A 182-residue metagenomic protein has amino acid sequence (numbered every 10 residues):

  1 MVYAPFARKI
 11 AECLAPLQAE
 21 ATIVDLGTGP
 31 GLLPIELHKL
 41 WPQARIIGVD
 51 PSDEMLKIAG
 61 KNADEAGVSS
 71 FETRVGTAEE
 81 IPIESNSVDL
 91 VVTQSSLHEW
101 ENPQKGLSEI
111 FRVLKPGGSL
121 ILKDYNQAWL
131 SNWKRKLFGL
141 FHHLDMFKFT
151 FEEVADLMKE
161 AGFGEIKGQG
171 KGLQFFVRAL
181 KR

Functional and structural regions predicted by a protein language model:
M1-Y3, I121-R178: C-terminal alpha-helical "lid/dimerization" subdomain adjacent to the S-adenosyl-L-methionine
V2-A21: Conserved alpha-helix/loop element of class I SAM-dependent methyltransferases that forms part of the SAM/SAH-binding
T22, G118-S119: Short glycine-centered segments of the SAM/dcSAM-binding site in methyltransferase folds
V24-L26, P30-E80: Class I SAM-dependent methyltransferase SAM/SAH-binding core
E79-L90: A short acidic, Gly/Pro-enriched loop at the edge of an enzyme's catalytic core that lines a small-molecule cofactor
L90-N102: A short SAM/SAH-binding and catalytic strip from SAM-dependent methyltransferases
Q104-P116: A short glycine-rich, Lys/Arg-flanked "PGG" loop and its adjoining helix->strand segment in the class I
